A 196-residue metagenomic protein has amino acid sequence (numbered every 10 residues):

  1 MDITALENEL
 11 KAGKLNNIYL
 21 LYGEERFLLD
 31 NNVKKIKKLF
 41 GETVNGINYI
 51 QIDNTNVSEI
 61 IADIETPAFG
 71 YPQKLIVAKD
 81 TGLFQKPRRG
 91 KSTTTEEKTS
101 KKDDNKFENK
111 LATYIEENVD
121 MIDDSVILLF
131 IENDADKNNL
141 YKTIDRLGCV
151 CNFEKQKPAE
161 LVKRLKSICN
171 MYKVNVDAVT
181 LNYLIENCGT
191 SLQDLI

Functional and structural regions predicted by a protein language model:
M1-I196: Conserved beta/loop motifs at nucleotide-recognition and modification sites
